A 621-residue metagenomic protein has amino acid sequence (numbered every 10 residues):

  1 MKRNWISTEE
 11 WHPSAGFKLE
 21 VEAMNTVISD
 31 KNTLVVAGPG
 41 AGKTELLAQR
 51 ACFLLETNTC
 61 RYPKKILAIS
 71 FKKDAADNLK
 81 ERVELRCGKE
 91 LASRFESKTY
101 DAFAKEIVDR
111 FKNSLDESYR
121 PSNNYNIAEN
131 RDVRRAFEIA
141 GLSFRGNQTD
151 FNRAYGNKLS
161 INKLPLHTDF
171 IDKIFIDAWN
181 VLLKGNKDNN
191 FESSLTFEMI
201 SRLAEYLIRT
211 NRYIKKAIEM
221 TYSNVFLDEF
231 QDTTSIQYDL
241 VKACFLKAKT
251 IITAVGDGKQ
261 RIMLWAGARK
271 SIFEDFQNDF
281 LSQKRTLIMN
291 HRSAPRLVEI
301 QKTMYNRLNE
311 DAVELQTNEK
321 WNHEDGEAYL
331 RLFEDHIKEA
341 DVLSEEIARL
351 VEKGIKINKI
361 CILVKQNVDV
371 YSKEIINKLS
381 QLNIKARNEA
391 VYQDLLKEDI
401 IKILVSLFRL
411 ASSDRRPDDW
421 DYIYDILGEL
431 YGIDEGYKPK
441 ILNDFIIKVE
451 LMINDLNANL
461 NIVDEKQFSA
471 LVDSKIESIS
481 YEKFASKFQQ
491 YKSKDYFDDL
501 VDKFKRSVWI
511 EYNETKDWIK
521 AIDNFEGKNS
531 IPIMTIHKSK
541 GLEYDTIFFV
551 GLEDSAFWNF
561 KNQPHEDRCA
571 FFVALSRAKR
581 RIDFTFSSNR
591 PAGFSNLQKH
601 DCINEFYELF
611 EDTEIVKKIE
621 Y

Functional and structural regions predicted by a protein language model:
M1-L115, K216, S576: P-loop NTPase Walker
K2, S235, L240-E324: Conserved RecA-like helicase ATPase core segment that couples NTP binding/hydrolysis to strand translocation
K2-A37, A41, E45-L46, K65-L67 (+2 more regions): Accessory N-terminal region flanking or inserted into the helicase ATPase core in nucleic-acid motor proteins
D116-E192, P439-F488: Coupling/switch/interface segments within P-loop NTPase motor domains and analogous charged loops in nucleic-acid
E229: Walker B catalytic acidic pair
S282-Q283, M289-L382: Helicase P-loop NTPase motor core
A340-I423, I453-D495: Conserved helicase/translocase motor-coupling segment
F408-L597, E605: Conserved helicase C-terminal RecA-like lobe
